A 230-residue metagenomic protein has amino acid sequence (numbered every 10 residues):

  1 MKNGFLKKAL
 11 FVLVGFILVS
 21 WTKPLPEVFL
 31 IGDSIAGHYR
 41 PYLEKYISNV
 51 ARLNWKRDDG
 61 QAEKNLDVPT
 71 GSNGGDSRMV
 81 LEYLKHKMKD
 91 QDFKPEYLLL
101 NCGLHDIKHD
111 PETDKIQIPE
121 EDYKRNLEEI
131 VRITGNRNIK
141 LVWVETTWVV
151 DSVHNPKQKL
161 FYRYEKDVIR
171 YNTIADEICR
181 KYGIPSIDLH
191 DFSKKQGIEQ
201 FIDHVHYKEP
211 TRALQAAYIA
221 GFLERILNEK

Functional and structural regions predicted by a protein language model:
M1, F16, V205-K208: Helix-centric, low-specificity signal for extended rod-like, repetitive segments
M1-L10: Bacterial N-terminal signal peptides that target proteins for export
A9, L13-P26: Bacterial Sec-dependent signal peptides at the C-terminal "C-region" and cleavage site
F16, I35, G60-A62, W148 (+1 more regions): Residue-level detector of flexible, active-site-proximal loop/helix-junction positions within diverse enzyme catalytic
V19-S20, K45, Q200, F222: Hydrophobic alpha-helical membrane context
K23-R125: Conserved SGNH/GDSL esterase-like catalytic core that processes O-acyl groups on lipids and polysaccharides
R78-K230: Alpha-helical cap/lid subdomain in secreted, periplasmic, or secretory-pathway luminal O-acyl-processing enzymes
